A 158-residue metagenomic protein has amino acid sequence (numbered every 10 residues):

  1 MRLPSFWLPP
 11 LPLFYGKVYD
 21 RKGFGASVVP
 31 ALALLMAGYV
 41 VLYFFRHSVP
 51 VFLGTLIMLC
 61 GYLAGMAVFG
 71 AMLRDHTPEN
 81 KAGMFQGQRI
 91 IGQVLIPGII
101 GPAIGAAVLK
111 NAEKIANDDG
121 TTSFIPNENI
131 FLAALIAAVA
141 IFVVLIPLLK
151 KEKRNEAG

Functional and structural regions predicted by a protein language model:
P10-G23, L109: Helix-to-loop junctions at the C-terminal end of transmembrane segments in multipass secondary transporters
D20-L32: Cytoplasmic membrane-interface "Motif A"-like loop-to-helix N-cap segments of 12-TM Major Facilitator Superfamily
A33-H47: C-terminal ends and interior cores of transmembrane alpha-helices in multi-pass membrane transporters/permeases
P50-G65: Hydrophobic core of transmembrane alpha-helices in multi-pass small-molecule transporters, especially MFS/SLC-type
A64-P78: Intracellular juxtamembrane helix-capping segments at the cytosolic ends of symmetry-related transmembrane helices
A82-K114: A late C-terminal transmembrane helix in Major Facilitator Superfamily
L109-A137: A membrane-interface helix-boundary motif in multi-pass transporters
N127-G158: Multi-pass alpha-helical transporter architecture, strongest for 12-TM Major Facilitator/SLC carriers used
